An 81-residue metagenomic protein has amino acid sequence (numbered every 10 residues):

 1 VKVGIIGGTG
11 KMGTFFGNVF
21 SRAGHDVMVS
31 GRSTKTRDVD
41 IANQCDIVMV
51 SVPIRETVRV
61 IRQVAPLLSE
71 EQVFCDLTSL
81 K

Functional and structural regions predicted by a protein language model:
V1-D40: NAD(P)+-binding Rossmann beta1-loop-alpha1 motif at the extreme N-terminus of oxidoreductases
G8, R32, V52, L77-T78: Fold-independent oxyanion-binding glycine-rich loops and adjacent beta-strand/coil segments at enzyme active sites
F16, I47-M49: Short, extreme N-terminal leader segments that mark the start of a protein/domain
M28-S30, M49, C75: Hydrophobic/aromatic beta-strand patches that form the interior of the parallel beta-sheet core in alpha/beta enzyme
V39-I47, I54-K81: Rossmann-fold NAD(P) dinucleotide-binding segment
